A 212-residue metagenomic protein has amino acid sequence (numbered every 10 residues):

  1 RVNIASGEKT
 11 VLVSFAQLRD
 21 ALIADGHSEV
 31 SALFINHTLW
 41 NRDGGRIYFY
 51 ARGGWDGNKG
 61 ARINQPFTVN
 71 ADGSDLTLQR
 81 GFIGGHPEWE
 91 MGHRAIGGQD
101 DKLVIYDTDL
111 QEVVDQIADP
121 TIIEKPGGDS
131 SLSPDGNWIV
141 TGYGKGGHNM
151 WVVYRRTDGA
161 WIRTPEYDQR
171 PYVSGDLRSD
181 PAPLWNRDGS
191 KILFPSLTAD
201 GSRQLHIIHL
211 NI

Functional and structural regions predicted by a protein language model:
R1, D56-F67, D100-I105, G146-V153 (+1 more regions): Structural motif
N3-G7, N70-S74, T108-Q111, R156-G159 (+1 more regions): Short loop/turn segments that connect beta-strands within beta-propeller blades
G7-S31, A118-I122, R163-G175: Surface-exposed loop and turn segments in beta-propeller and other repeat-based domains that flank or scaffold
H37-Y48, P87-G97, D129-W138, P183-K191: Blade-terminus and WD-like Trp-Asp/Gly-His loop motifs, strongest in beta-propeller folds
Y50, G98, T141-G142, P195: Residue-level marker for isolated small/hydroxyl-bearing positions within beta-strands of beta-sheet-rich domains
R80-G85, I117-S130, G159-L184: Conserved blade-ending motifs and adjacent loop-strand segments that build the rim/top face of beta-propeller domains
D101-V104, P120-W161: Loop/turn-rich, solvent-exposed surfaces of beta-rich toroidal or solenoidal domains
S179-I212: Blade-level signature of beta-propeller repeat domains, shared across WD40, Kelch, NHL, RCC1 and BNR/Asp-box propellers
